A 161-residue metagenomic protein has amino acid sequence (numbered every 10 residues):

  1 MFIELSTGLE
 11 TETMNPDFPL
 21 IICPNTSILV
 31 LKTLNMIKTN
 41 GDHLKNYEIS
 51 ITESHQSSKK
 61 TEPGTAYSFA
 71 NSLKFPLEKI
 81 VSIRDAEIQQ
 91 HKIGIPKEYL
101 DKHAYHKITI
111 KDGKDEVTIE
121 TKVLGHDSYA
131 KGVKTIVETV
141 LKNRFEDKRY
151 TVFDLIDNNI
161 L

Functional and structural regions predicted by a protein language model:
M1-G41: Rossmann-fold NAD(P)-binding glycine/threonine-rich loop
H43-K45: Active-site-adjacent segment of SDR/Rossmann-fold oxidoreductases
Y47-L161: C-terminal substrate-binding/catalytic lobe of Rossmann-fold NAD(P)-dependent oxidoreductases
